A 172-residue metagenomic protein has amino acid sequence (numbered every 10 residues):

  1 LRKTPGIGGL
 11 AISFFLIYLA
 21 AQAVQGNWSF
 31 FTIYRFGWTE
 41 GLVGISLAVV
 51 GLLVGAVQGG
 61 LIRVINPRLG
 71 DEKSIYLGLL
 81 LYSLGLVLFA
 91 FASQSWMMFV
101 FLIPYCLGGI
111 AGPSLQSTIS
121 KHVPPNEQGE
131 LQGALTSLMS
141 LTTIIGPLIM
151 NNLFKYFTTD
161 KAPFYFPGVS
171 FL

Functional and structural regions predicted by a protein language model:
L1-L16, R35: Juxtamembrane intracellular "pre-TM" segments in multi-pass secondary transporters
G26-V43: Short amphipathic helix-loop junctions that connect adjacent transmembrane helices in Major Facilitator Superfamily/SLC
E40-G41, V123-S137, F164-P167: Loop-to-transmembrane helix entry/capping segments in MFS-fold secondary transporters and related SLC/MFSD carriers
V57-D71, F154: Helix-to-loop junctions at the C-terminal end of transmembrane segments in multipass secondary transporters
K73-L88: Structural signature of the two symmetry-related core transmembrane helices
L88-L102, A111: Helix-loop junctions at membrane interfaces in 12-TM secondary transporters
I110-P124: Intracellular juxtamembrane helix-capping segments at the cytosolic ends of symmetry-related transmembrane helices
N152-L172: A membrane-interface helix-boundary motif in multi-pass transporters
